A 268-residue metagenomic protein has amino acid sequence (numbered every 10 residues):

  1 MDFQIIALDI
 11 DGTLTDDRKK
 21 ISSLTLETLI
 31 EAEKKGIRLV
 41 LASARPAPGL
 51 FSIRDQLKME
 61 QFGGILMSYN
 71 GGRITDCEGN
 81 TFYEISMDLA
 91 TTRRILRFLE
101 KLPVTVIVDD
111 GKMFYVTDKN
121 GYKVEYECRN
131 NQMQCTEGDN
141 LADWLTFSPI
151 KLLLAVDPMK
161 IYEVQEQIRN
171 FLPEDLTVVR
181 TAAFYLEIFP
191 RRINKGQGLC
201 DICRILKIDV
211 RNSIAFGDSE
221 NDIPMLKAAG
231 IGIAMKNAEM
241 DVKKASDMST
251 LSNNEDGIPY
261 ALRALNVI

Functional and structural regions predicted by a protein language model:
M1-I5, S22, E187-I268: Mg2+-dependent phosphoryl-transfer enzymes with acidic/Ser/Thr/Gly-rich catalytic loops
D2-R18: Asp-based phosphoryl-transfer active-site loop
S23-K123: Active-site phosphate-binding/coordination module
T25, L50-R54, V164, I168 (+3 more regions): Hydrophobic packing residues within well-ordered alpha-helices of enzyme cores
G36-V40, F62-G64, K151, R211-N212 (+1 more regions): Short active-site oxyanion
P46, N70, G111-K112, F184 (+3 more regions): A generic "binding-loop/recognition-motif" signal
L57, F62, N70, F171-E174 (+2 more regions): Short, structured coil segments at secondary-structure junctions
F98, L102-F216, N237: Conserved acidic, metal-coordinating active-site core of Asp-based, Mg2+-dependent phosphoryl-transfer enzymes
